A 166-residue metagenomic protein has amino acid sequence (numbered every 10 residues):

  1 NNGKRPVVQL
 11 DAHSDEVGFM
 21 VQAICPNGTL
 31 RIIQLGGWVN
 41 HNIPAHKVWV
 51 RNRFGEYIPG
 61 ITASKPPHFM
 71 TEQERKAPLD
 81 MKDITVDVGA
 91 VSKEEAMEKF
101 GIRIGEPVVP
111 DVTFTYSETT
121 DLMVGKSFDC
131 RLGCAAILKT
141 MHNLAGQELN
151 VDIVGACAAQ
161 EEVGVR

Functional and structural regions predicted by a protein language model:
N1-R166: N-terminal hydrophobic/helix-forming segments and targeting peptides
